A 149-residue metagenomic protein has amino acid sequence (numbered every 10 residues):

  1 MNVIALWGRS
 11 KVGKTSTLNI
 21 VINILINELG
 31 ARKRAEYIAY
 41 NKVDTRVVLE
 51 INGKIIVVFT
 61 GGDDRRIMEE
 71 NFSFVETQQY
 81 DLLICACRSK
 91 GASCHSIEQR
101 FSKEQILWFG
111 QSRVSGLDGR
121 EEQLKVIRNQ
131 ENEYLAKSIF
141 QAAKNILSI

Functional and structural regions predicted by a protein language model:
N2-I26: Glycine-rich phosphate-binding P-loop
A5, R9-V12, G30, I38 (+3 more regions): A structural motif
S16-L18, E69-E70, S93-E98: A short acidic (Asp/Glu
L25, L29, F101: Active-site catalytic pocket residues across diverse enzymes, especially alpha/beta-hydrolases
G30-R88, C94: Conserved nucleotide-sensing/catalytic segment adjacent to the nucleotide-binding pocket in NTP-handling enzymes
L82, A86-I149: Replace "adjacent to P-loop NTPase cores in ATP/GTP-dependent enzymes" with "adjacent to NTP-binding cores
